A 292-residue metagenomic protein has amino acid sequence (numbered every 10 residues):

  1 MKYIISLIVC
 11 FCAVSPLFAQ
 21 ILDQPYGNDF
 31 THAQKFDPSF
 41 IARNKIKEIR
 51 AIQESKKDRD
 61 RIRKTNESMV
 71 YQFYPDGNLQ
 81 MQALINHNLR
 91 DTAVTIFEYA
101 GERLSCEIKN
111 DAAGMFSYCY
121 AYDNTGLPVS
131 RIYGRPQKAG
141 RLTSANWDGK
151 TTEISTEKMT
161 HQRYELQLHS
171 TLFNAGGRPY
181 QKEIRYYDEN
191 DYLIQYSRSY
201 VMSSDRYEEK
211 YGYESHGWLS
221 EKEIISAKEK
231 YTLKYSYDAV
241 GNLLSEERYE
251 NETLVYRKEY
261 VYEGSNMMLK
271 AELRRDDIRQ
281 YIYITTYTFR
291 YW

Functional and structural regions predicted by a protein language model:
M1-Q24: Bacterial Sec-dependent N-terminal signal peptides
Q20-W292: Buried hydrophobic residues that stabilize the cores of well-folded domains
